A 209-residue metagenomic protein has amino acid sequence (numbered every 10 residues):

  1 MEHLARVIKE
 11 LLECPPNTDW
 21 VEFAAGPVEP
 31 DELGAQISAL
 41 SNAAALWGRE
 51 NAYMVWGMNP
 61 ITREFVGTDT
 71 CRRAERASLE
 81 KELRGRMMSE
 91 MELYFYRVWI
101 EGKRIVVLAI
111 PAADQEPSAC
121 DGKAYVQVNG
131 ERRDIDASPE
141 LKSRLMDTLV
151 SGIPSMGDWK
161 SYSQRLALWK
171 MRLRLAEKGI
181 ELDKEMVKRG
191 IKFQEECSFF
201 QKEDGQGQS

Functional and structural regions predicted by a protein language model:
M1-E64, R72, A77, K81-G85 (+2 more regions): Bergerat-fold GHKL/Histidine-kinase-like ATPase
E2, A52-M54, E64-V128, R132-R133 (+1 more regions): Divalent-cation
Q127-E140, V150: Short, cationic low-complexity segments
